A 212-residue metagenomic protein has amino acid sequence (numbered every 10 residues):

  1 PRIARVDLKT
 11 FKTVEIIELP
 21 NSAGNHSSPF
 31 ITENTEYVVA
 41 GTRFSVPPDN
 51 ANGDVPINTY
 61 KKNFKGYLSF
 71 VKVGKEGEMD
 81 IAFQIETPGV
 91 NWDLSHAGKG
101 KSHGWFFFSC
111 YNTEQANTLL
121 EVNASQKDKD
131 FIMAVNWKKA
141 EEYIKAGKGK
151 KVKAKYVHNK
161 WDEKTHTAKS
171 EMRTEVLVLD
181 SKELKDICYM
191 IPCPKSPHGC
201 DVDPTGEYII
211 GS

Functional and structural regions predicted by a protein language model:
P1-S212: Predominantly soluble domains enriched in secretory-pathway, periplasmic, or organellar proteins
